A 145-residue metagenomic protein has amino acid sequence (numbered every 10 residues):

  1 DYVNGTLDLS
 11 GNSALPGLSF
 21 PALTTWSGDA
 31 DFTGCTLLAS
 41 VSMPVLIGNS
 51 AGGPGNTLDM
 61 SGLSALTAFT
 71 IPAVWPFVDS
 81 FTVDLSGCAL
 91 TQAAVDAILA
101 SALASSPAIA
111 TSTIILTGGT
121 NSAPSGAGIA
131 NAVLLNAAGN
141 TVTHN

Functional and structural regions predicted by a protein language model:
D1-A14, A22-L37, V45-A65, I71-T91 (+3 more regions): Concave beta-strand-loop units of leucine-rich repeat
L23, I98-L99, L135: Extracellular/surface recognition and adhesion modules
S42, A97, S101, A130-N131: A short acidic, amphipathic alpha-helical/loop segment
P124-A138: Short, aromatic/basic amphipathic alpha-helical patches
